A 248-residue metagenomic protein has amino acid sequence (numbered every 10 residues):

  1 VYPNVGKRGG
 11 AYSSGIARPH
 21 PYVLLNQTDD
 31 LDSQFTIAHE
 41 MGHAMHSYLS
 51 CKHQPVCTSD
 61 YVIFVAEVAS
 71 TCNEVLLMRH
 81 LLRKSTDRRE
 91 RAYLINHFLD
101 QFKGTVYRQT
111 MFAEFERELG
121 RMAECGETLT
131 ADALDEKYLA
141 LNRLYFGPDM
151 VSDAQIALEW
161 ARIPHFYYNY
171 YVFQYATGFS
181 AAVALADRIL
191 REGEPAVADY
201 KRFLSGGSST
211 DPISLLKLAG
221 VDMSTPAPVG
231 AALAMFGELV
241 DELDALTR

Functional and structural regions predicted by a protein language model:
V1-L24, I95-H97, Q101-M111: Active-site-proximal, well-structured secondary-structure segments within enzyme catalytic domains
Y2-N4, I37, M45, R83 (+2 more regions): C-terminal, non-catalytic "cap/extension" segments appended to globular domains
I16-A38: Short pre-active-site segment immediately N-terminal to the catalytic Zn-binding motif
Y22-N26, H53-I63, L94-Q101, G120-M122 (+1 more regions): Short beta-alpha connecting loops at secondary-structure transitions that line or flank enzyme active sites
T28-D32, G42-H43, L77-M78, T177-S180 (+1 more regions): Short, glycine-/Ser/Thr-/acidic-enriched flexible segments
L31-T36, D60-V68, Y168-A176: Short, conserved micro-motifs enriched in small and acidic residues
G42-V56, L76: Catalytic Zn2+-binding segment of zinc metalloproteases
S50, Y61-R89, F98-D100, G104 (+1 more regions): Post-HExxH zinc-binding segment in Zn-dependent metallohydrolases
